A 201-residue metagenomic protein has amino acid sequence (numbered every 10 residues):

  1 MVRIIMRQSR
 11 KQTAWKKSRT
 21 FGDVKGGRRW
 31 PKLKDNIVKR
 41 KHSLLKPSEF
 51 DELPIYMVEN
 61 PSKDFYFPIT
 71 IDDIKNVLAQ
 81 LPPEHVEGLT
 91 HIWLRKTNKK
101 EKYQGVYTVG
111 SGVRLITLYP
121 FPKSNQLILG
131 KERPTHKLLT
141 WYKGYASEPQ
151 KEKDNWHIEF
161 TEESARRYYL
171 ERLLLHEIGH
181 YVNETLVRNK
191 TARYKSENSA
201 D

Functional and structural regions predicted by a protein language model:
V2-K143, E148-K151, E159, E163: A metal-dependent hydrolase signature that marks the N-terminal structural subdomain at the beginning of catalytic folds
T70, E171, S196: Hydrophobic (often cysteine-bearing) scaffold residues that line and stabilize catalytic clefts of nucleotide/cofactor
P120-N125, Y169-R172, E177: Generic ordered-secondary-structure signal
N125-I128, V182, K190-T191: Short catalytic/ligand-binding loop motif for oxyanion handling, primarily in non-cytosolic enzymes, centered on
P149-L174, V187-A192: Short pre-active-site segment immediately N-terminal to the catalytic Zn-binding motif
R172-T185, A200: Active-site recognition of the HExxH zinc-binding catalytic motif
R193-D201: Post-HExxH zinc-binding segment in Zn-dependent metallohydrolases
